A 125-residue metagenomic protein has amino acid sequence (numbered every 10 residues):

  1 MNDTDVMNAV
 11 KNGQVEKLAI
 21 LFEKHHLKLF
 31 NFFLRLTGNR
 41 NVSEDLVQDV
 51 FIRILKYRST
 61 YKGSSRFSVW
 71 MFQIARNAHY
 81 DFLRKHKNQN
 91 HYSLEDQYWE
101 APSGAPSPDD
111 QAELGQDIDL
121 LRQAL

Functional and structural regions predicted by a protein language model:
M1-K28: N-terminal module of bacterial RNA polymerase sigma factors
D5-A9, L120-L125: Short amphipathic alpha-helical boundary/capping segments
F22-R40, Y57, L125: Amphipathic, Lys/Arg- and hydrophobic-enriched alpha-helical face
N31, D45-I52, S65-N77: Structural recognition of an alpha-helix C-terminal capping motif at a helix-to-coil junction
F33, I54, A75, H79 (+1 more regions): Short hydrophobic clusters on alpha-helical segments that form packing/core surfaces in small helical domains
K56-K62, Q73-L94, L114: Arg/Lys-rich amphipathic alpha helix in sigma70-family domain 2
Q89-G115: Internal acidic/polar
